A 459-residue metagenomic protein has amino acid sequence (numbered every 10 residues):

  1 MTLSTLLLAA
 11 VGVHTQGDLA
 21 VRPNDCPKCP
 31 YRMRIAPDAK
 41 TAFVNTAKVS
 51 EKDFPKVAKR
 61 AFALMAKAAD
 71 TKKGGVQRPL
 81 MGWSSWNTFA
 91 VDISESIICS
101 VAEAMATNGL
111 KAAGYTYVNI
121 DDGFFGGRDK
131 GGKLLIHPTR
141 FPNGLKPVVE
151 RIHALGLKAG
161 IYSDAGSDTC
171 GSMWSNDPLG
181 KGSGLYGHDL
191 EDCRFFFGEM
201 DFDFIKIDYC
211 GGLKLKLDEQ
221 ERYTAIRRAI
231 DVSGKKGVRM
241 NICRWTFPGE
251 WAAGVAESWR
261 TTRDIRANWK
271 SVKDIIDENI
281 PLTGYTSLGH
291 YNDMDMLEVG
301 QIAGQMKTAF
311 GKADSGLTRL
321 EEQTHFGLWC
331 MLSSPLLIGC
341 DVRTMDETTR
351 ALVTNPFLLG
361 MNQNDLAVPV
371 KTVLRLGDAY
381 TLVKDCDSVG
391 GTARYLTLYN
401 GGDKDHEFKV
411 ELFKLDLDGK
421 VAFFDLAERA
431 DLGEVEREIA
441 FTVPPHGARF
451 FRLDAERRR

Functional and structural regions predicted by a protein language model:
H14-M81: Mature N-terminal, pre-catalytic/accessory segment of carbohydrate-active enzymes
G75, P79-S85, G114-D121, K158-S163 (+7 more regions): Structural recognition of the beta-strand scaffold that forms the well-ordered cores of secreted hydrolase catalytic
I97, V101-K216: Aromatic-lined carbohydrate-binding/catalytic grooves of carbohydrate-active enzymes
H188-E191, V238-D341: Glycan-recognition surfaces
Q323, W329-L332, L337-G339, R375-L417: Carbohydrate-binding surface patches
T324-V373: Catalytic cores of secreted or luminal carbohydrate-active enzymes
F413-E428: Solvent-exposed beta-hairpin/edge-strand motifs
E434-R459: C-terminal beta-strand-rich structural cap/linker in extracellular carbohydrate-active enzymes
